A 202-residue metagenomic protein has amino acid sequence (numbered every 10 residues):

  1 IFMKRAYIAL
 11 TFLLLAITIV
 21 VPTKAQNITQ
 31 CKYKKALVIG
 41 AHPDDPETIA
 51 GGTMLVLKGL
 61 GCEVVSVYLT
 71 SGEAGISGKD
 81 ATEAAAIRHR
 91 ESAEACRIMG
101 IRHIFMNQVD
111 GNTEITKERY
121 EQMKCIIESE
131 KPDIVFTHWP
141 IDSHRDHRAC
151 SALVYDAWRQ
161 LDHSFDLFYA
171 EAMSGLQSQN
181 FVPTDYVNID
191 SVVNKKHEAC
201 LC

Functional and structural regions predicted by a protein language model:
M3-A6: Positively charged n-region of N-terminal signal peptides that target proteins for export
I8, L13, V21-I39, R97 (+1 more regions): Metal-dependent de-N-acetylase/amidase catalytic core
K24-E130, R159-Q160: Active-site rim/loop-helix segments in enzyme catalytic domains that contact anionic ligands
